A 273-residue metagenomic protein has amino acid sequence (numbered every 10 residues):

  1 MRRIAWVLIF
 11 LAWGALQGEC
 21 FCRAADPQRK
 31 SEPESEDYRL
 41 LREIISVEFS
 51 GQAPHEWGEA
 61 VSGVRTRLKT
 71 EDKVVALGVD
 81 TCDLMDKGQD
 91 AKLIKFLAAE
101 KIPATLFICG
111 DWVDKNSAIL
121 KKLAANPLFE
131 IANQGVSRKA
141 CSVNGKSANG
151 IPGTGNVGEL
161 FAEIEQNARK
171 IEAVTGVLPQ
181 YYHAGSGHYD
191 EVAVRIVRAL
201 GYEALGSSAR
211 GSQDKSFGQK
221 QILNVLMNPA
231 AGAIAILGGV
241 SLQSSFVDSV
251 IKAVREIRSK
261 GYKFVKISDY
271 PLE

Functional and structural regions predicted by a protein language model:
M1-V7: Bacterial N-terminal signal peptides that target proteins for export
R2, G18-V79, L84-Q89, K220 (+2 more regions): N-terminal pre-catalytic segment of deacetylase/amide-hydrolase enzymes
V7-Q17: Bacterial N-terminal signal peptides
V74, A98-L223, P229-L237: Metal-dependent polysaccharide deacetylase catalytic core of the NodB/CE4 family, i.e., the active-site-bearing domain
D83-L84, S137, S241: Short, glycine/acidic-enriched loop or turn micro-motifs at the edges of active sites
K87, T154-A162, S244-I251: Non-membrane alpha-helical structural segments and their capping/turn regions in soluble enzymes
K87-L97: Histidine-anchored nucleotide/phosphate-binding helix
P229-D269: Catalytic grooves of carbohydrate-active enzymes
